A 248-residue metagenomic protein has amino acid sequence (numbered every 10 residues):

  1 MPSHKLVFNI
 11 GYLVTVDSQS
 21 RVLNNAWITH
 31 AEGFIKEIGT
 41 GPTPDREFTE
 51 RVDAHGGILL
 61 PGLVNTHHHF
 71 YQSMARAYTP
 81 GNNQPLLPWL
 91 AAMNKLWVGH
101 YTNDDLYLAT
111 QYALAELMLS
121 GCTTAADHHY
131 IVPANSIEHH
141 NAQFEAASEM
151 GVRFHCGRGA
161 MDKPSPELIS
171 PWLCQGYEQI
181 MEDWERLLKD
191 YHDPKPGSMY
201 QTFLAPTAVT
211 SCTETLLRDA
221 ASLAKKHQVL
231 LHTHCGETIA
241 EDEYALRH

Functional and structural regions predicted by a protein language model:
M1-R46, G57-I58: N-terminal metal-binding scaffold of metallo-dependent hydrolase/deaminase domains
P2-N9, D45-P88, A92, Q111 (+2 more regions): Replace "His-x-His-based motif
I10-G11, I28, G33, G56 (+5 more regions): Divalent metal-coordination and catalytic microenvironments
Y12, T40, H68-F70, Y130 (+1 more regions): Short, glycine/acidic-enriched loop or turn micro-motifs at the edges of active sites
T15, P61, S73, P133 (+1 more regions): Conserved protein kinase catalytic core
N25-W27, E50, T202: Extracytoplasmic/periplasmic beta-strand context in beta-sandwich domains, especially the cupredoxin/COX2 CuA-binding
R76-H128, P133-R153, E182-P196: Alpha-helical scaffold segments that flank or form the walls of functional sites
P133-H248: Metal-coordinating catalytic core of metallo-dependent amide/deamination hydrolases
